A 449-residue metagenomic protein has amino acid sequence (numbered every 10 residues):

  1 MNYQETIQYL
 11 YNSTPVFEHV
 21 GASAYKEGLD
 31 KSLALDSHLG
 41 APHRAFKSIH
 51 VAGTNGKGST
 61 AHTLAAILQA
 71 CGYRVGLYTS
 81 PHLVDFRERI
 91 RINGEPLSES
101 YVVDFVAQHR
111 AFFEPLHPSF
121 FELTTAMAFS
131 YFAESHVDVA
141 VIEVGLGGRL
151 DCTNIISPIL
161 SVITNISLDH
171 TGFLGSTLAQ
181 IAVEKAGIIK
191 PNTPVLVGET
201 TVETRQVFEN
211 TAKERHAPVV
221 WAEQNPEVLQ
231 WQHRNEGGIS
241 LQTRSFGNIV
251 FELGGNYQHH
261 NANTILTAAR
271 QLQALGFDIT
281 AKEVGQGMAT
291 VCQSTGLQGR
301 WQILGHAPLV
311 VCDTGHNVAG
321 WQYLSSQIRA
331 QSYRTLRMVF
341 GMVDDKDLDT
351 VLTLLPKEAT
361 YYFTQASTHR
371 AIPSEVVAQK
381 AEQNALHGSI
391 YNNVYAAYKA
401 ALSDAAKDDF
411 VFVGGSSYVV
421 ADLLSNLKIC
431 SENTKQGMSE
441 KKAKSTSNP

Functional and structural regions predicted by a protein language model:
M1-G53, T60-H62, A66-C71: Short functional linear segments
A22-L29, A34-R44, A70-I156, G172-L174 (+1 more regions): ATP-dependent carboxylate-amine ligase catalytic core
L64, R149-I159, L424-L427: Short Gly/Thr/Asp-enriched flexible loops that form oxyanion-binding sites at enzyme active sites
Y78, P194-E199, V339-F340, A359-S367: Short internal beta-strands
P118, A140-E143, L160-S245, A262 (+1 more regions): Acidic, Mg2+-coordinating active-site environments of NTP-dependent enzymes
E134, V139-V144, C152-V162, I166-H170 (+2 more regions): Nucleotide phosphate-binding/pyrophosphate-handling subdomain across enzymes that bind or process nucleotide phosphates
T201-T211, H216-V220, L309-V311, V318 (+1 more regions): C-terminal helical cap/extension that packs against the catalytic core of soluble nucleotide-cofactor enzymes
A366-T368, T434-P449: Short, flexible loop segments at boundaries between secondary-structure elements
